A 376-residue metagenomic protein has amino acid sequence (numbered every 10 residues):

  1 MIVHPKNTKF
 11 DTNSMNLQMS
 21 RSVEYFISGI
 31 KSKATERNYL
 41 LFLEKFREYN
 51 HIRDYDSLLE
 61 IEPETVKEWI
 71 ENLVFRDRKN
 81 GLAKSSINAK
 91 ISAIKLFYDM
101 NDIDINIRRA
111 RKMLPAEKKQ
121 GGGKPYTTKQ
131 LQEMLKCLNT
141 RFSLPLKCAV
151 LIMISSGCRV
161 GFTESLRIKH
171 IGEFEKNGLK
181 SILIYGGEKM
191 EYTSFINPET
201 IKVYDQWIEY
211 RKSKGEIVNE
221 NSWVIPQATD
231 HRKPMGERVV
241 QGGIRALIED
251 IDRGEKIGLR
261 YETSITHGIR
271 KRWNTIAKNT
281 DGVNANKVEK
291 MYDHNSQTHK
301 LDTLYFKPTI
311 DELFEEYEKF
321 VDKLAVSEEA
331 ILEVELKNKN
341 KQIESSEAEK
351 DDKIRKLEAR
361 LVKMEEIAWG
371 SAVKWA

Functional and structural regions predicted by a protein language model:
R21-G122, C137: N-terminal core-binding DNA-recognition domain of tyrosine recombinases/integrases
R53, Q241-K290, H294-T298: Short, basic (Lys/Arg/His-rich) helix/loop patches that form interaction surfaces in the mid-to-C-terminal regions
E117-L135, K189-K202, G215-N221, R238: DNA breakage-rejoining catalytic core of tyrosine-based enzymes
P125, E188, Y292-E344: Catalytic-site neighborhood detector that most strongly recognizes the C-terminal catalytic loop/helix of tyrosine
Q132-V160, R270: Basic, Lys/Arg- and aromatic-enriched nucleic-acid-binding interface segment
M153-G178, A285-K287: Short, charged phosphate-coordinating catalytic segments
S165-Q206: Conserved tyrosine-mediated DNA breakage-rejoining catalytic core shared by Y-recombinases
P198-R260: Active-site/catalytic core of tyrosine-dependent DNA strand-transfer enzymes
